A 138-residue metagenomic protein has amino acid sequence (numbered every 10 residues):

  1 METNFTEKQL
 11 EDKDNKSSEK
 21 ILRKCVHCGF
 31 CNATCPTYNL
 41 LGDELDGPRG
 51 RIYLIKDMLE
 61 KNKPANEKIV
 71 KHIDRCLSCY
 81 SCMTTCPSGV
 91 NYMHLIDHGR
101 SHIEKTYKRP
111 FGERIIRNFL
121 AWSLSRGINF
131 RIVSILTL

Functional and structural regions predicted by a protein language model:
M1-C76: Ferredoxin-type iron-sulfur electron-transfer modules and their immediate structural context
K13-N15, I52-L138: Iron-sulfur-cluster electron-transfer modules
